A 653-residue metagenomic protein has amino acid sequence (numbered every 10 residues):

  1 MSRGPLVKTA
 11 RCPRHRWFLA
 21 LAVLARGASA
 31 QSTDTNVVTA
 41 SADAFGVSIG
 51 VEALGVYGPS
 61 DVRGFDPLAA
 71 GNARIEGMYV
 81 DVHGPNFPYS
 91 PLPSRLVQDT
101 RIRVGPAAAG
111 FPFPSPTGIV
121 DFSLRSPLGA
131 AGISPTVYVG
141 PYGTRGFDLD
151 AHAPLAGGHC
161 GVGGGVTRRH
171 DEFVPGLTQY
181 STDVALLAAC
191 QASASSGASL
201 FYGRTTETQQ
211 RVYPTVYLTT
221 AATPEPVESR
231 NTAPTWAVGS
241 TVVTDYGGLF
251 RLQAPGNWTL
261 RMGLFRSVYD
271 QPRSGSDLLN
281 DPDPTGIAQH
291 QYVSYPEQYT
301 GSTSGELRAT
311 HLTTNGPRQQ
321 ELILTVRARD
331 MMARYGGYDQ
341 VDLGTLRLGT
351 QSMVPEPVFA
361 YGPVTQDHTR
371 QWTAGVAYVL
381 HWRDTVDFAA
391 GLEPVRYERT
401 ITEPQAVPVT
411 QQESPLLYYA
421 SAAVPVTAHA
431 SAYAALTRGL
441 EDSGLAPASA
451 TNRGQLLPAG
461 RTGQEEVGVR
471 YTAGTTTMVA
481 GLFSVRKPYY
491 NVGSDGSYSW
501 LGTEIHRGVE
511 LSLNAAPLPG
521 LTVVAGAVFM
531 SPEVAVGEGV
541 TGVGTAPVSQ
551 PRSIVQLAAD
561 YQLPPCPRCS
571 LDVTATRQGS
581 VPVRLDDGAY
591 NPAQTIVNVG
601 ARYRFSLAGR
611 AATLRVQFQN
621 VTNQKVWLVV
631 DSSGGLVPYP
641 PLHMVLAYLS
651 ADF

Functional and structural regions predicted by a protein language model:
L19-A20, A30, P547-F653: Conserved C-terminal beta-signal and adjacent last beta-strands/turns of outer-membrane beta-barrel proteins
D43-A44, A70, S90-T136: A beta-strand signature from Gram-negative outer-membrane beta-barrel systems, especially the internal plug domain
G132-S134, Y138-H170, V174-V212, W236-L260 (+1 more regions): Transmembrane beta-barrel wall of Gram-negative outer-membrane proteins
G197, V242-D270, Q289-E403, A423-P425 (+1 more regions): Face-selective signature of the C-terminal outer-membrane beta-barrel domain
G197-D245, Q271-P284, S294-Q298, Y335 (+1 more regions): Flexible loop and strand-edge segments within Gram-negative outer membrane beta-barrel domains
T208-A221, D330-D339, E398, A423-E466 (+6 more regions): Surface-exposed extracellular loop regions of Gram-negative outer-membrane beta-barrel proteins, predominantly
L249-Q253, T259-D277, P425, A432-Y433 (+5 more regions): Membrane-embedded beta-barrel scaffold of Gram-negative outer-membrane proteins
D384-F388, S484-R486, W500-R584, Y648-S650: Gram-negative outer-membrane beta-barrel transporters
